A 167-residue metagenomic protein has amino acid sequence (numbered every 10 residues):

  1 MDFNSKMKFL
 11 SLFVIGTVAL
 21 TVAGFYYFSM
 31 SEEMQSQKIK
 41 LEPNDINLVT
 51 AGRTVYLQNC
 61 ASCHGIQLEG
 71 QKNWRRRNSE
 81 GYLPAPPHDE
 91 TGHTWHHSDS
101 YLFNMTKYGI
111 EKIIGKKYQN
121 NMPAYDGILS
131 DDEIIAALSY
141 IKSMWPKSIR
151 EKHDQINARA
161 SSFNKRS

Functional and structural regions predicted by a protein language model:
D2-G16: N-terminal Sec-pathway targeting helices
V18-G24: Hydrophobic cores of alpha-helical transmembrane segments in multi-pass integral membrane proteins
F28-V55, A160: Electrostatic cytochrome c docking/interface patches
N47, R53-P84, Y108-Y118, M144-E151: Periplasmic/extracellular electron-transfer cofactor-ligation site, primarily the c-type cytochrome heme-c attachment
R53, E69-F103, A124-L129: Gly/Gly-Pro-rich "capping" loops immediately C-terminal to redox-active cysteine motifs in periplasmic/lumenal
R53, L57, F103, I135-L138 (+1 more regions): Non-transmembrane alpha-helical segments in soluble domains of secreted/periplasmic/extracellular proteins
G115-S167: Flexible coil segments in periplasmic/lumen-exposed cytochrome c-class electron-transfer proteins
